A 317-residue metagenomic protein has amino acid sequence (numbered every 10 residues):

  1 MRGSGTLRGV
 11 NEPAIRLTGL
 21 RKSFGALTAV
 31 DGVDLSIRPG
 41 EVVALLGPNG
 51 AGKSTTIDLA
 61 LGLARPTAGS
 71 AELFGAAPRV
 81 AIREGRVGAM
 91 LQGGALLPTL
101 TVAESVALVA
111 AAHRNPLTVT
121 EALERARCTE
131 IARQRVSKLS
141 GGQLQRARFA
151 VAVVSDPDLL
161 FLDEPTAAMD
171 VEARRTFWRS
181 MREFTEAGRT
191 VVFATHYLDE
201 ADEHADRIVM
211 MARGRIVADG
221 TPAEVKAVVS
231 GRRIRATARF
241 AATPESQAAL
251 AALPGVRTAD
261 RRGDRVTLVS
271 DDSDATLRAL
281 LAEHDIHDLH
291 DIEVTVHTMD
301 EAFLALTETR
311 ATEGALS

Functional and structural regions predicted by a protein language model:
G69-R83: Conserved ABC transporter NBD signature motif
A107, A111, P116-I131: Conserved ABC ATPase "signature" region
D156: Conserved catalytic motifs of ABC-family nucleotide-binding domains
L160-E164: Catalytic Walker B motif of ABC-type/P-loop ATPase nucleotide-binding domains
W178-S270: ABC transporter nucleotide-binding domain
G231-R310, S317: Short, charged/small-residue-rich alpha-helical element at the C-terminal edge of ABC transporter nucleotide-binding
